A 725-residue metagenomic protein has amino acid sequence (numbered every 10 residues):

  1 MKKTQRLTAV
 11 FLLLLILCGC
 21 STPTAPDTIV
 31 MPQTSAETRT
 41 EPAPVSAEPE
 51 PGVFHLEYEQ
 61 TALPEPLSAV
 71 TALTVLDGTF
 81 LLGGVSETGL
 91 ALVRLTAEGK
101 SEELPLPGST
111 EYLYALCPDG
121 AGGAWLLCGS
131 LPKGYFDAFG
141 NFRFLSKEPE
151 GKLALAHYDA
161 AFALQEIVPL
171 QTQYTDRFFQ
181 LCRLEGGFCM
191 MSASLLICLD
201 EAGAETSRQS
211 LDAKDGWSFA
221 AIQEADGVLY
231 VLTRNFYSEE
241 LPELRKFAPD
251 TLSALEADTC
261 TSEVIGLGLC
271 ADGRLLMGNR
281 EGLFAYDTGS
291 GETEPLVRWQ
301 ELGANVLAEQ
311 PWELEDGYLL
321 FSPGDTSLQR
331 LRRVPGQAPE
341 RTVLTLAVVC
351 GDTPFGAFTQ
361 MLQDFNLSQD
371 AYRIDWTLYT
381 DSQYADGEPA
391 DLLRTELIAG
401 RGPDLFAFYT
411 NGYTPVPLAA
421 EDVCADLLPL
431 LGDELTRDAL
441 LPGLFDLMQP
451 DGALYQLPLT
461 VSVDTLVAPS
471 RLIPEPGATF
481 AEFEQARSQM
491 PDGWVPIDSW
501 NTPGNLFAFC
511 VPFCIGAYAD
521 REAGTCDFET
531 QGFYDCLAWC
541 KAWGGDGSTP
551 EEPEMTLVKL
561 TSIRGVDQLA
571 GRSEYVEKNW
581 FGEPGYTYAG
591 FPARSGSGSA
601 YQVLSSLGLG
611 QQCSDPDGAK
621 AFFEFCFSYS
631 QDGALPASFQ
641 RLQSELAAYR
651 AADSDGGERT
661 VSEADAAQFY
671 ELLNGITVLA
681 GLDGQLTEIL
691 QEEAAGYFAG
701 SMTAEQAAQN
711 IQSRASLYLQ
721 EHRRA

Functional and structural regions predicted by a protein language model:
L67-V75, T110-D119, Q173-E185, K214-A225 (+2 more regions): Repeated scaffold domains used in trafficking and secretory/extracellular systems, primarily beta-propellers
D159, Q165, Q449-P550, Q611-D617 (+1 more regions): Helix-loop-helix "hinge/cap" segment bordering the ligand-binding cleft or interdomain interface
E340-P354, Y372-Y379, L405, Y455: Short, well-ordered beta-strand elements
T353-R373, L690: Short, polar/charged alpha-helical segment
R373-L440, L557, K578-W580: Extracytoplasmic "Venus flytrap"/periplasmic binding protein-like
N411-T465, A481-E482, E583-P592: Hinge/lid segment of periplasmic solute-binding proteins
A538-A621: Extracytoplasmic/periplasmic substrate-binding proteins
P636-G696: Long, aromatic- and glycine/proline-rich binding clefts that accommodate carbohydrate-like moieties
